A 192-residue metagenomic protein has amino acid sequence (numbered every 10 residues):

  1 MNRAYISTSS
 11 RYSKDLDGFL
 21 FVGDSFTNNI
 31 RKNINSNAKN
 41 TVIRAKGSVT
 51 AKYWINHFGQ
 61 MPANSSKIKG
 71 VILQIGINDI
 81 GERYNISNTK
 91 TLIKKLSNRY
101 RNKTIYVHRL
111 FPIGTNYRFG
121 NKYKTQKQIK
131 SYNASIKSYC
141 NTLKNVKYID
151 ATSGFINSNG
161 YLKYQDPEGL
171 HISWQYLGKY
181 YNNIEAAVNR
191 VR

Functional and structural regions predicted by a protein language model:
M1-D17, N29-R31, K39-V49, N157-Y161 (+2 more regions): Extracellular/periplasmic envelope-modification machinery, especially enzymes that add or remove acyl/ester groups on
T8-L92: Conserved SGNH/GDSL esterase-like catalytic core that processes O-acyl groups on lipids and polysaccharides
N29, K67, N78-I80, N85-S87 (+4 more regions): Extracellular glycan-modifying ectodomains
Q74, H108-R109: Alpha/beta-hydrolase-fold catalytic nucleophile elbow
N85-I93, T125-Y132: Charged helix-capping and loop-helix junction motifs
Y100-T104: A short helix->loop->beta-strand "cap" motif at the edges of active sites that frequently abuts
I113-R192: Catalytic His-Asp segment of secreted/periplasmic serine-dependent ester chemistry enzymes
